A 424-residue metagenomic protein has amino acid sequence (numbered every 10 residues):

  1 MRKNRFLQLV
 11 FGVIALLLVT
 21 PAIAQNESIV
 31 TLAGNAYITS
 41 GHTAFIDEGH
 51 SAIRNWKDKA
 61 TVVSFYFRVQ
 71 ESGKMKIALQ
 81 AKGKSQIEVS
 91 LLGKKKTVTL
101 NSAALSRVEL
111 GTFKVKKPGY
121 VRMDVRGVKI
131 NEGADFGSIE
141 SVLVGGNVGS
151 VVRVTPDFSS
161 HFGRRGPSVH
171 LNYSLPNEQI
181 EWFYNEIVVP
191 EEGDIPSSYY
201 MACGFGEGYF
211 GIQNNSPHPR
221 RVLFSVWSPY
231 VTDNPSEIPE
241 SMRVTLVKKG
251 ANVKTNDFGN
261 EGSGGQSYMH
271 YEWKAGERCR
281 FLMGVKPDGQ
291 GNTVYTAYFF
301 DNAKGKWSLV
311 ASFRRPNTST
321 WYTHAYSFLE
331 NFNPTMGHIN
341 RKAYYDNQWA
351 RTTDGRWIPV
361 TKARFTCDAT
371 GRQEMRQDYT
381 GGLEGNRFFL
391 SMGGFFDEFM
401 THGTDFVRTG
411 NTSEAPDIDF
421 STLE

Functional and structural regions predicted by a protein language model:
R2-F11: Bacterial N-terminal signal peptides that target proteins for export
V19-P21: N-terminal signal peptide c-region/cleavage motif recognized by signal peptidases
Q25-E272, R280-P287, G291-E424: Extracytoplasmic
